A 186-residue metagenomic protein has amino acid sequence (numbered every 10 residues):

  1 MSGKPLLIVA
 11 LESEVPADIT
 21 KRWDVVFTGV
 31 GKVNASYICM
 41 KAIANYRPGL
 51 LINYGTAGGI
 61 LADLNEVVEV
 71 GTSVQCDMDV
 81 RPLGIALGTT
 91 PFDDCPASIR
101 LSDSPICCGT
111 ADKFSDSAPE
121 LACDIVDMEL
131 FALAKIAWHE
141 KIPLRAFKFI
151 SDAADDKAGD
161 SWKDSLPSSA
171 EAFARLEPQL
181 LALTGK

Functional and structural regions predicted by a protein language model:
M1-L6: Extreme N-terminal starter segment of soluble prokaryotic enzymes
I8-A10: Short hydrophobic segments within beta-strands
S13-G185: Glycine-rich phosphate- or other oxyanion-binding loops that anchor nucleotides, phosphorylated ligands
